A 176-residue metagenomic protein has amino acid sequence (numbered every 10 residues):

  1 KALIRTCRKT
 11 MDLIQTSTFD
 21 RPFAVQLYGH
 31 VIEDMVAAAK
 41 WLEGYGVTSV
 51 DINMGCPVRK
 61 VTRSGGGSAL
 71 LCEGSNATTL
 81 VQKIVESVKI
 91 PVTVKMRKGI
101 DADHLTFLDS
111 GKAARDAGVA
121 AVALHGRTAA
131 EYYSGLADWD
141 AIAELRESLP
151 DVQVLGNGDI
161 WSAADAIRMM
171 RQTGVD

Functional and structural regions predicted by a protein language model:
K1-D176: Flavin-dependent oxidoreductase catalytic cores
